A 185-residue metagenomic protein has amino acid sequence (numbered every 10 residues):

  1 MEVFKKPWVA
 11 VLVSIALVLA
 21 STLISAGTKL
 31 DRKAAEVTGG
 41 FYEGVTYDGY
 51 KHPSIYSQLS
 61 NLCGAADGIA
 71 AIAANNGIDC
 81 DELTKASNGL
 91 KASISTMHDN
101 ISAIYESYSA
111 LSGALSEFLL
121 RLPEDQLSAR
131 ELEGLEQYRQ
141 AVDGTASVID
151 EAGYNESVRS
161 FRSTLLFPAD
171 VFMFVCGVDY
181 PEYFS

Functional and structural regions predicted by a protein language model:
E2-S185: A helix-centric hydrophobic-segment signal that preferentially recognizes long, alpha-helical stretches used
